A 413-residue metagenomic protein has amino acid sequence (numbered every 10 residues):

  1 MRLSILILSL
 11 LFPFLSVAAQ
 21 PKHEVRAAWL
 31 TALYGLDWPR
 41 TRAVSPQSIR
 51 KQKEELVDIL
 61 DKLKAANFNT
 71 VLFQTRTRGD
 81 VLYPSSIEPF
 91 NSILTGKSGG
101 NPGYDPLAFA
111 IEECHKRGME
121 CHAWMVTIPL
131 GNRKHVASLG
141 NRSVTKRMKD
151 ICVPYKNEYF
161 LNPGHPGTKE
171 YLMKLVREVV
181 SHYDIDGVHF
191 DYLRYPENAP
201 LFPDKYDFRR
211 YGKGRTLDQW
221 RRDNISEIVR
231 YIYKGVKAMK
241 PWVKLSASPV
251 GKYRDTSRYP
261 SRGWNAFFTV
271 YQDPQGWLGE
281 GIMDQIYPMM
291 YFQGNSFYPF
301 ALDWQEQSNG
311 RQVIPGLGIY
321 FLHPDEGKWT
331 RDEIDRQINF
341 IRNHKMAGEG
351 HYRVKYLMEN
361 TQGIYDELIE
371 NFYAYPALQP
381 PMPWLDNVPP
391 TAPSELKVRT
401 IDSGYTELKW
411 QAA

Functional and structural regions predicted by a protein language model:
H23, T31-E54, E112, A123 (+2 more regions): Active-site-adjacent "subsite" loops/lids of carbohydrate-active enzymes
R26-L30, V71-F73, C121-A123, V188-F190 (+4 more regions): Hydrophobic faces of well-ordered beta-strands that scaffold small-molecule active sites in alpha/beta enzyme cores
L30-A32, L36, V243-G263, F300-Q337: Active-site clefts of carbohydrate-active enzymes
L36-R50, E88-Y104, P154-M173, K213-I225 (+2 more regions): The substrate-binding groove and active-site-proximal loops of carbohydrate-active enzymes, especially glycoside
I59, F68-N69, R76, A108 (+3 more regions): Polysaccharide-binding and catalytic clefts of secreted carbohydrate-active enzymes
A66-P102: Aromatic-lined carbohydrate-binding/catalytic grooves of carbohydrate-active enzymes
P274-F297, R311-L385: Substrate-binding cleft of secreted/luminal carbohydrate-active enzymes
G363-A413: Pro/Thr/Ser/Gly-rich low-complexity, intrinsically disordered linker/stalk tracts
